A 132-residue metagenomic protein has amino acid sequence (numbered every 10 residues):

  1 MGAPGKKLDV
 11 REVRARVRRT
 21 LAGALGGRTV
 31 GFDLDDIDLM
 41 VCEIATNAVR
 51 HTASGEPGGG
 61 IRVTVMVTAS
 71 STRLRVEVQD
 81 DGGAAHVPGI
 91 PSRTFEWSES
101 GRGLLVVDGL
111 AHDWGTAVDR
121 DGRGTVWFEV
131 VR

Functional and structural regions predicted by a protein language model:
M1, L8, V49-R132: Conserved beta-strand-loop-beta-strand hairpin that lines the nucleotide-binding pocket of ATP/GTP-utilizing enzymes
M1-L39: Bergerat-fold GHKL ATPase/HATPase_c domain
V17, V41-E43, V67, D80: Short glycine-rich, polar/acidic loop-and-turn segments at beta strand-coil junctions
R18-L21, A45, R75: Structural signal for well-ordered, non-membrane alpha-helices
F32-P57: Conserved ATP-binding N-box helix of the HATPase_c
